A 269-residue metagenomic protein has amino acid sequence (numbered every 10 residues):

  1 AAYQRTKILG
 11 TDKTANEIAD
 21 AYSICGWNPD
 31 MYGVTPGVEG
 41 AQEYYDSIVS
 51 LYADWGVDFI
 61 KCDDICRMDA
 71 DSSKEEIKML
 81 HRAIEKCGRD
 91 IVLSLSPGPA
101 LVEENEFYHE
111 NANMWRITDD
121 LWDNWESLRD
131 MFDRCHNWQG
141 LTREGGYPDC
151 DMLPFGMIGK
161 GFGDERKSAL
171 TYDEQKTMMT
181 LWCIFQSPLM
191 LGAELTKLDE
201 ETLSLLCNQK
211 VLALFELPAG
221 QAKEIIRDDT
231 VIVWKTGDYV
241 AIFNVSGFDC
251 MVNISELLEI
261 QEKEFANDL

Functional and structural regions predicted by a protein language model:
A2-W55, F59, D64-C66: Active-site-adjacent "subsite" loops/lids of carbohydrate-active enzymes
K13-I24, N28, G37, E43 (+3 more regions): Glycan-recognition surfaces
D54-I60, C87-V92, A112, G237-D238: Loop/turn elements at helix/coil->beta-strand transitions in domains of secreted/extracellular proteins
I60-R67, L95, I117, I242: Conserved beta-strand positions
M68-L80: Active-site-adjacent beta->alpha loops and helix N-cap segments on the catalytic face of soluble alpha/beta enzymes
K176, W182-F185, M190-G192, I226-E259: Carbohydrate-binding surface patches
T177-I226: Catalytic cores of secreted or luminal carbohydrate-active enzymes
L257-L269: Solvent-exposed beta-hairpin/edge-strand motifs
